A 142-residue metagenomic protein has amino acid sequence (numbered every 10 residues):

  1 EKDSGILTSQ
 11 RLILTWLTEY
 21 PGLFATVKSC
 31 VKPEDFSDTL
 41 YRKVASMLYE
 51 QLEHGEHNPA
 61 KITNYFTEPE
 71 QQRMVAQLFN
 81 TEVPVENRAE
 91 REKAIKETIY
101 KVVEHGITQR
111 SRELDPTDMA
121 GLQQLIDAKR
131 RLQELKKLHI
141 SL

Functional and structural regions predicted by a protein language model:
E1-H54, R110-L114: Non-catalytic protein-protein interaction segments used by genome-maintenance enzymes to assemble and couple activities
Y49-L142: Bacterial replisome coupling helices
